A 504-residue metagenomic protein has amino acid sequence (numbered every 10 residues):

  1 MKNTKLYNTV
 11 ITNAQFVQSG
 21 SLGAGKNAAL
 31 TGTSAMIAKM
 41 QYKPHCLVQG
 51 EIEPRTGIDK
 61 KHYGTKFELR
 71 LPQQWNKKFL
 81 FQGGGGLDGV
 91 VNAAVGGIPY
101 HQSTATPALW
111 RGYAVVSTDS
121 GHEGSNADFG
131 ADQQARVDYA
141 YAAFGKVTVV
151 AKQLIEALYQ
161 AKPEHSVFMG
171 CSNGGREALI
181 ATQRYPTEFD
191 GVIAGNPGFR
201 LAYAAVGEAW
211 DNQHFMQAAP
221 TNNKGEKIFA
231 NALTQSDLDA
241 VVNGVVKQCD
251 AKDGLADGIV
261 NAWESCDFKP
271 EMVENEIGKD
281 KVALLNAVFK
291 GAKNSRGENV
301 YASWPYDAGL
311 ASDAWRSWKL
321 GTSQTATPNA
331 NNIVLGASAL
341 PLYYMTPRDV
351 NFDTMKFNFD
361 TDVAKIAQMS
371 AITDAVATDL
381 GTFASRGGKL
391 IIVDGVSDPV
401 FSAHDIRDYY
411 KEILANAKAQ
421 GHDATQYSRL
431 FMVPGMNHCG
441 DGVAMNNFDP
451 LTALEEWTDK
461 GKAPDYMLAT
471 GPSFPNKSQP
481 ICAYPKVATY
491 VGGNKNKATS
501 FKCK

Functional and structural regions predicted by a protein language model:
M1-K78, V91-A93, Q102, V242 (+5 more regions): Catalytic-loop region of hydrolases
L80, P163-C171, I193-A194, D423-V433: Beta-strand segments within the central parallel beta-sheet cores of soluble alpha/beta enzyme folds
G86-Q160, V206-G207, R348-I372, M432-N437: Cap/lid segment of the alpha/beta-hydrolase catalytic domain
M169-G174, A178, D398: Gly/Ala-rich beta-loop-alpha elbow adjacent to hydrolase catalytic centers
I180-T182, T187-K293, M432: A catalytic-pocket lid/entrance helix-loop region that shapes and gates access to the active site across common
I391-D394: Short beta-strand/loop motif that positions the catalytic acidic residue of the alpha/beta-hydrolase fold
V400-H404: Conserved alpha/beta-hydrolase "acid-adjacent" motif
Q426-D441, F474: Histidine-bearing beta->alpha loop at or near hydrolase active sites
